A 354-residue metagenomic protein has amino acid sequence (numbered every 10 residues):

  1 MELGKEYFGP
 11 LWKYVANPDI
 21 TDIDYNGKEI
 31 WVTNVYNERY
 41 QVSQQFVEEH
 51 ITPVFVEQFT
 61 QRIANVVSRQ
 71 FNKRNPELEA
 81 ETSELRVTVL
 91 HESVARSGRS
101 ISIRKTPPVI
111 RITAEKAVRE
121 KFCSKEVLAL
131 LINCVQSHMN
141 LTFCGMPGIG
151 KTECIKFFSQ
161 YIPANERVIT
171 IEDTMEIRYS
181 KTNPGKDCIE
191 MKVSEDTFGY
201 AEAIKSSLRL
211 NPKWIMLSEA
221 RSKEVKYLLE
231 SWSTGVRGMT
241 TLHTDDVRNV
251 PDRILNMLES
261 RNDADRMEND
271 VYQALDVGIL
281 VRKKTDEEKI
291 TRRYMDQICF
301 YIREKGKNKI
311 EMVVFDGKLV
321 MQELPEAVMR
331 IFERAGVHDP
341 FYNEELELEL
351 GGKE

Functional and structural regions predicted by a protein language model:
M1-G9, K289-E354: NTP-binding/hydrolysis catalytic cores, primarily Walker-type P-loop NTPases
M1-T21, V67-N75: Phosphate-interacting basic helix/loop segments used at nucleotide- and nucleic-acid interfaces
V32-E57, Q61-S137: P-loop NTP-binding catalytic core
L141, F157-D270: Switch/coupling sub-region of P-loop NTPases
F143-G145: Hydrophobic anchor at the beta1->P-loop junction of P-loop NTPases
G148: Walker A (P-loop) phosphate-binding loop of P-loop NTPases
K151: Conserved lysine of the Walker
M267-K305: Phosphate-binding/switch region of NTP-binding enzymes
